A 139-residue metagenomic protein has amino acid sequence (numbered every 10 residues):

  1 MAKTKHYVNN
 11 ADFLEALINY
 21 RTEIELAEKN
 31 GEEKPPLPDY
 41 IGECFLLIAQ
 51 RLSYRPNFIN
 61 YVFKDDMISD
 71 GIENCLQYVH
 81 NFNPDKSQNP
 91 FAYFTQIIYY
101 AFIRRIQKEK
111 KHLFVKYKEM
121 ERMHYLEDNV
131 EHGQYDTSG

Functional and structural regions predicted by a protein language model:
M1-D66, Y125-G139: Extreme N-terminal regulatory/targeting segments of RNA polymerase sigma factors
M1-K3, F102, M120: Intrinsically disordered, low-complexity sequence elements enriched in Ser/Thr/Gly/Pro
A27, A49, I72-E73, H80 (+1 more regions): A generic structural signal for ordered alpha-helices
R55-F63, C75-I97, K108-L113: Short alpha-helix-to-loop micro-motif enriched in aromatics/charged/Gly
S87-Q88, F102, K118, E127: Alpha-helix boundary/interfacial micro-motifs
K108-E127: Short, basic/polar amphipathic helix motif occurring as a linker/hinge flanking DNA-binding modules in transcription
